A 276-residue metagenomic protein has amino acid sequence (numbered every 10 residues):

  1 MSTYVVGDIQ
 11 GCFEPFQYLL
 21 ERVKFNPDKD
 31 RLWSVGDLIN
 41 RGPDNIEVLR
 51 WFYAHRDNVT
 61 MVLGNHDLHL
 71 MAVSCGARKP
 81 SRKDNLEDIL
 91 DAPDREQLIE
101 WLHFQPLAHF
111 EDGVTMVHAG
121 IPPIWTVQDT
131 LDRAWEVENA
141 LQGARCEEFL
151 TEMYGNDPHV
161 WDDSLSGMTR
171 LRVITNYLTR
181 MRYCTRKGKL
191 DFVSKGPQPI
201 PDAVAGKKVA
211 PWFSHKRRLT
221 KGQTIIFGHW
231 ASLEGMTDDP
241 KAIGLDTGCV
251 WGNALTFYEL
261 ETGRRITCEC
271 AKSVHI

Functional and structural regions predicted by a protein language model:
M1-W51, L68: N-terminal active-site segment of His-dependent metallophosphoesterases
S2-Q10, V114-G120, G244-L245: Active-site-proximal beta-strand elements of phosphoester/diester hydrolases
T3, D30, V59, V114 (+2 more regions): Short, conserved active-site loop motifs that form the nucleotide-linked donor/cofactor pocket
V6-G7, W33-G36, M61-G64, I225-G228 (+2 more regions): Active-site neighborhood of phospho(di)ester-bond hydrolases with catalytic His/Asp-centered motifs
C12-E14, N40-G42, H66-A72, H109 (+2 more regions): Active-site environment of divalent metal-dependent phosphoester hydrolases
V23-D28, H55, E111, L219-T220: Glycine-rich phosphate-binding loop signature in dinucleotide/nucleotide-binding domains
I46-L49, A54-T169: Active-site neighborhood of divalent metal-dependent phosphoester bond hydrolases
L131-I276: Acidic, His/Gly-rich catalytic cores of divalent-metal-dependent hydrolytic chemistry
